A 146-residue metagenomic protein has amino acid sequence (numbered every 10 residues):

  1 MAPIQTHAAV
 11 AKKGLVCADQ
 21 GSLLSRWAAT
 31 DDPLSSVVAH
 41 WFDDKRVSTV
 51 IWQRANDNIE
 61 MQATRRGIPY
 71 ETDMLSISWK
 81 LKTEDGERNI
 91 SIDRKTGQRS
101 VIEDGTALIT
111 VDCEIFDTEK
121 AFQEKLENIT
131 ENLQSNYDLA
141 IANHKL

Functional and structural regions predicted by a protein language model:
K12-W52, E87-D93: Short, solvent-exposed loop/hinge segments that bridge or flank secondary-structure elements
G14-A18, A55-N58, T110-E114: Compositionally biased alpha-helical segments
S22-L23, W52-Q62, G105-T106, L133: Short, solvent-exposed aromatic-acidic interface loops
T49, Q62, R99-V101: Short linear proline/tyrosine/threonine-rich motifs used for host-factor recruitment and membrane trafficking/assembly
I51-I92: Contiguous, well-ordered beta-strand patches that form the walls/edges of small beta-barrel/beta-sandwich domains
K80-H144: Beta-sheet ligand-binding and adhesion/scaffold domains
